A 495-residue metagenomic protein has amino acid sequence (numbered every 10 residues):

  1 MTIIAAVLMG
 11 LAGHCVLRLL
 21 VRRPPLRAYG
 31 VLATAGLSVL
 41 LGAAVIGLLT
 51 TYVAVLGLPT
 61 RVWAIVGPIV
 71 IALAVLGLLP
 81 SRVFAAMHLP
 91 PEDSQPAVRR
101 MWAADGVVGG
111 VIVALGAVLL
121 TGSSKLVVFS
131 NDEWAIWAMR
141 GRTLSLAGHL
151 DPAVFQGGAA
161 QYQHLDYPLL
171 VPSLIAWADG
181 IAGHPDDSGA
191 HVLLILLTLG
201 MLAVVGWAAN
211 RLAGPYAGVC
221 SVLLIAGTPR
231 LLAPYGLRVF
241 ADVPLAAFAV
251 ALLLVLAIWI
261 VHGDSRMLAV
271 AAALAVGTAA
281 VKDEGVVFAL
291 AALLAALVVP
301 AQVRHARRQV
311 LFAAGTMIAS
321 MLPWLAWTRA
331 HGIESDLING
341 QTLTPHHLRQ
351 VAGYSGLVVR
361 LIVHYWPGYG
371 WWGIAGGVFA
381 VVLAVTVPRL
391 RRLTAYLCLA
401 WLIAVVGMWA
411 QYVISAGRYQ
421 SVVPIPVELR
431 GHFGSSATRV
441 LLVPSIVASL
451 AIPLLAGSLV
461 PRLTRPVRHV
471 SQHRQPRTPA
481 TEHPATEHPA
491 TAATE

Functional and structural regions predicted by a protein language model:
M1-P96, G457: Membrane-embedded, hydrophobic transmembrane alpha-helices
Y29-A35, P185-S188, V205-G227: Transmembrane-helix signature of polytopic, membrane-embedded enzymes that assemble or transfer cell-envelope glycans
L58-L119, V385-A400, P466-T478, H483 (+1 more regions): Start-transfer (signal-anchor) and selected internal transmembrane alpha helices of multi-pass inner/ER membrane
A72-L79, G189-L212: Transmembrane-helix motifs of polytopic, lipid-linked glycan transferases
V98-A103, N210-G218, G263-S265, Q302-L311 (+1 more regions): Membrane-interface helix-loop-helix junctions at transmembrane boundaries of multi-pass membrane enzymes, predominantly
L126, A291, V298-V385, W401-W409: Membrane-lumen/periplasm interface segments of specific transmembrane helices in polyprenyl phosphate-linked
A176, T198-A209, L297, W371-V405 (+1 more regions): Hydrophobic, aromatic-rich transmembrane alpha-helices and their immediate juxtamembrane boundary segments
S221-V222, P234, V255-L256, M267-D283 (+2 more regions): Membrane-interface alpha helices of multi-pass inner-membrane proteins
